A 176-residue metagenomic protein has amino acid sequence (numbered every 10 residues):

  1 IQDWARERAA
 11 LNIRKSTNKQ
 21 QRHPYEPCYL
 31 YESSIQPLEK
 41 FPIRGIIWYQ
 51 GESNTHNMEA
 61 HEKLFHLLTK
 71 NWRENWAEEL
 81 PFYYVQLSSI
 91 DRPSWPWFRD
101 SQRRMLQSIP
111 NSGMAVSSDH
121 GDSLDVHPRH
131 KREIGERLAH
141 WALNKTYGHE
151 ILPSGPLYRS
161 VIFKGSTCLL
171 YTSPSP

Functional and structural regions predicted by a protein language model:
I1-C28: Surface-exposed loop and adjacent secondary-structure segments within mature catalytic domains
N18-P24, Y49-H61: The substrate-binding groove and active-site-proximal loops of carbohydrate-active enzymes, especially glycoside
Y25-P37, K63-N71, W95-R103: Alpha-helical scaffolding within the catalytic cores of extracellular/periplasmic polymer-degrading hydrolases
E32, Y171-P176: Conserved small/polar residues in nucleotide/adenosyl-binding loops
S33-H56: Oxyanion-hole/transition-state-stabilizing segment in secreted/luminal serine hydrolases and related acyltransferases
F41-G45, A77-F82, I109-G113: Loop/turn elements at helix/coil->beta-strand transitions in domains of secreted/extracellular proteins
L87-H120: Substrate-gating cap/lid alpha-helix
M105, N111, G121-S166: Catalytic cores of secreted or luminal carbohydrate-active enzymes
